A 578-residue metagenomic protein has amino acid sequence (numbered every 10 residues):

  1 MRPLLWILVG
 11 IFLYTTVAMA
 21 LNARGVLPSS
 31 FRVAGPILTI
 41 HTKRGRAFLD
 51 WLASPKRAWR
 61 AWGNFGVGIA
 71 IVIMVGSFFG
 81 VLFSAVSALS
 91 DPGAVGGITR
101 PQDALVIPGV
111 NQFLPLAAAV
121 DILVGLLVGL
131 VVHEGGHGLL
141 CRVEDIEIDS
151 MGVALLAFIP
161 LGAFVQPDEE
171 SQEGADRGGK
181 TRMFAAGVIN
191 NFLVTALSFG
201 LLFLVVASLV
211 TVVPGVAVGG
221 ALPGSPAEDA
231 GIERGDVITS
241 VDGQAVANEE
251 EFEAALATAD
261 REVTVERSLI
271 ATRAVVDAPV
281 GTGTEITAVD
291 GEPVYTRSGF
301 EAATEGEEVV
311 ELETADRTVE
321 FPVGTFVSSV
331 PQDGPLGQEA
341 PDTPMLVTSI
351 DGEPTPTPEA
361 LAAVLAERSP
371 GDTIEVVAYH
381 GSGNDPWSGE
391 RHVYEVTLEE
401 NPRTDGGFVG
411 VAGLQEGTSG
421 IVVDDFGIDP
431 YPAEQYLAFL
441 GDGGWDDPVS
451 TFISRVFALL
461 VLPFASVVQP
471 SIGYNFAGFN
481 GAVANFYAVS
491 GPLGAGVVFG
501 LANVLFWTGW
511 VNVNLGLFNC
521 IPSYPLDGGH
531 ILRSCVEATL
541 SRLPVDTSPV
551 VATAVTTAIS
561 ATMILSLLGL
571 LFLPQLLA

Functional and structural regions predicted by a protein language model:
M1-A578: Hydrophobic transmembrane alpha-helices and their immediate loop junctions in multi-pass integral membrane proteins
